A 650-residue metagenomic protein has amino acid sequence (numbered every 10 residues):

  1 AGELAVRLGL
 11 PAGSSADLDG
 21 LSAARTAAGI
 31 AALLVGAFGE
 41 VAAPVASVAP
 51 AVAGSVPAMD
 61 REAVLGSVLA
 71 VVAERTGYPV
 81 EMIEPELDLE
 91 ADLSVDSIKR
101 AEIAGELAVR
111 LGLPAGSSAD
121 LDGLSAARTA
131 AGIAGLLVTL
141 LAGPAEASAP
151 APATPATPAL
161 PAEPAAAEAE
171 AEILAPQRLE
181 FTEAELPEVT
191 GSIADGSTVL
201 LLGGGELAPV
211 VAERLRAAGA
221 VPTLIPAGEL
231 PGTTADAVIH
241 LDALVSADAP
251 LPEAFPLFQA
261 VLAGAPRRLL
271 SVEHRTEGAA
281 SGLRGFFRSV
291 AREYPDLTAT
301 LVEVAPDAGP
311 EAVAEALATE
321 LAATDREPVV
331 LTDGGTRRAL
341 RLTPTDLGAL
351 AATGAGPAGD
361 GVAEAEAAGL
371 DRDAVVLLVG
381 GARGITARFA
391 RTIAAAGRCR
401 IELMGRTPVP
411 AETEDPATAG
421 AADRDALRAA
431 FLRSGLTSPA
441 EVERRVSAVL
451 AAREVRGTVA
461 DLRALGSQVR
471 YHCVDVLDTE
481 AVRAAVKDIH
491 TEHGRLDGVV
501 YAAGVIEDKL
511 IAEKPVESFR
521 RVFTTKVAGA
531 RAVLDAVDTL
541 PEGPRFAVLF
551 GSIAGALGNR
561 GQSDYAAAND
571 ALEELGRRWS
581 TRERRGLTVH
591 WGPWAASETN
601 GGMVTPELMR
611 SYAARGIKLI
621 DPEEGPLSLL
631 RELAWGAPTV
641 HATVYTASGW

Functional and structural regions predicted by a protein language model:
A1-A24, F38, P79-I83, S97-R128 (+2 more regions): Phosphopantetheinylated carrier protein domains
A1-R7, V56-M82, K99-V109, G205 (+3 more regions): Thiotemplate assembly-line natural product biosynthesis machinery
L8, P57, L174-P266, E311-E315 (+2 more regions): NAD(P)H/NAD(P)+-dependent Rossmann-fold oxidoreductase cores
S14-T26, V56-A63, M82-K99, S117-T129 (+7 more regions): Glycine-rich loop motifs involved in handling phospho/adenylate chemistry
A43-L69, S648-W650: Acidic/polar alpha-helix N-cap and adjacent early helical turns within long charge-rich amphipathic helices/linkers
E277-R284, S289-A316, P408-E414, E507-D508 (+5 more regions): Flexible, glycine-rich beta-alpha linker
L321-T343, G586, L627-W650: Core catalytic loop region at the nicotinamide-binding pocket of NAD(P)H-dependent oxidoreductases
